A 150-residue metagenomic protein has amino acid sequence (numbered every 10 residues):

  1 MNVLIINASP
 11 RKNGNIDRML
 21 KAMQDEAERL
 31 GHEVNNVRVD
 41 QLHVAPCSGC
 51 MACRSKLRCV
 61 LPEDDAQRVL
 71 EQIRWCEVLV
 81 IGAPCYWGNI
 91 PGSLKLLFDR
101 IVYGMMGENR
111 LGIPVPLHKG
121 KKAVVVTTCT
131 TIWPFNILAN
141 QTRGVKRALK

Functional and structural regions predicted by a protein language model:
M1-H32, I132: N-terminal beta1-alpha1 ligand-phosphate binding loop
A8, V39, T127-T128: Cofactor-binding loop segments of dinucleotide-utilizing enzymes, especially the Rossmann-like FAD- and NAD(P)+-binding
G14-N15, A45, N89: Residues that form or flank phosphate/diphosphate-binding pockets in enzymes that use nucleotide phosphates
D17-K21, T142-K150: Short, surface-exposed alpha-helical segments at coil->helix boundaries
H32-H43: A short beta-strand-loop structural module common to alpha/beta enzyme folds
H43-I73: Cysteine-cluster motifs in flexible loop/terminal segments that predominantly coordinate metals
L61-R147: Helix-loop-strand module that forms the ligand-binding subsite of alpha/beta enzymes
